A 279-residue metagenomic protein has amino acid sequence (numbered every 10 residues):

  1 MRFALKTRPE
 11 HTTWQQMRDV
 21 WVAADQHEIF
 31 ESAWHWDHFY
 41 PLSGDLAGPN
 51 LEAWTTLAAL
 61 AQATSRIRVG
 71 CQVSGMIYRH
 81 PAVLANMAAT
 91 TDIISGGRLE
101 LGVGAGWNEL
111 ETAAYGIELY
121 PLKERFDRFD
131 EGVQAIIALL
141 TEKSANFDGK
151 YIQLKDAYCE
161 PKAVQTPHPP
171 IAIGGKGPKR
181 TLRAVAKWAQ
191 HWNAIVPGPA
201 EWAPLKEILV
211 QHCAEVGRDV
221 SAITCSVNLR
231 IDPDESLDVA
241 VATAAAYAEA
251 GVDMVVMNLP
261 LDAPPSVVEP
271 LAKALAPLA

Functional and structural regions predicted by a protein language model:
M1-A63, P167-P169, P199, N258 (+2 more regions): N-terminal beta1-alpha1-beta2 module of alpha/beta enzyme domains
R2-Q15, S74-N146, A200-E201, D262: Flexible, glycine-rich active-site loops centered on histidine and acidic residues that chelate a metal or position
F3-T7, E31-H35, R68-C71, L99-V103 (+4 more regions): Hydrophobic faces of well-ordered beta-strands that scaffold small-molecule active sites in alpha/beta enzyme cores
T13-Q26, L84-M87, G174-K187, E235-A248: Short, acidic/polar
H27-E28, R66-I67, I94-S95, K143-S144 (+2 more regions): Short helix-capping segments at alpha-helix termini
I29, A63-R66, S95, A184-W192 (+1 more regions): Glycine-enriched alpha-helix->loop->beta-strand junction motifs that scaffold or abut catalytic
L60, T91, L101, I136 (+6 more regions): Conserved, mostly hydrophobic/aromatic
P121, G132-I137, W202-L209, A263-A279: C-terminal helical cap(s) of enzyme catalytic domains, especially alpha/beta-barrels
